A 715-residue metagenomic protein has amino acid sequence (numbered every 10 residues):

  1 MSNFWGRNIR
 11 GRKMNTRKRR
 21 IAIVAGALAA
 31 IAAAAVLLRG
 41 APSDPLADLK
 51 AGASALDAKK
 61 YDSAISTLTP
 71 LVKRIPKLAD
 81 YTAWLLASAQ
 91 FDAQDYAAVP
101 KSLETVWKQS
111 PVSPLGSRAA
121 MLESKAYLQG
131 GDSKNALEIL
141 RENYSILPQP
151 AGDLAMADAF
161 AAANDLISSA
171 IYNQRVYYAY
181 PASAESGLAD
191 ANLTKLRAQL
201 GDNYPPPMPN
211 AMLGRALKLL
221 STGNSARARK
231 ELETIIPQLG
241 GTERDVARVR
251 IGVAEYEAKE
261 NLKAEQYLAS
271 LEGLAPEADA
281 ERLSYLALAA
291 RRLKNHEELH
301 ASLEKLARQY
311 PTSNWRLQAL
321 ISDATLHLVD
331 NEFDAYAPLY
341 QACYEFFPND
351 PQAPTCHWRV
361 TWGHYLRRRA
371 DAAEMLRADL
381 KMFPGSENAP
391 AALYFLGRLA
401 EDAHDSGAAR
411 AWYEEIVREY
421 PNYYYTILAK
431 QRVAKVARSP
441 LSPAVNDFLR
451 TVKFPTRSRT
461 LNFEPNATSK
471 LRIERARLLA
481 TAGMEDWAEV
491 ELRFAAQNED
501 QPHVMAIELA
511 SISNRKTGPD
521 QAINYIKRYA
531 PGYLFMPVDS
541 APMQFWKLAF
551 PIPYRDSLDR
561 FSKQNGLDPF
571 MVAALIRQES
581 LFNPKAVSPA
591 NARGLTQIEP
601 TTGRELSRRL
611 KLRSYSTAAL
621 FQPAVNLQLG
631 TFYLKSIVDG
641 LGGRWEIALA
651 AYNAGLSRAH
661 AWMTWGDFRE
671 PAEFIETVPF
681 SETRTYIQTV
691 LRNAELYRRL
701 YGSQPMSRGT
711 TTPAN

Functional and structural regions predicted by a protein language model:
N3-A590, T596, G603-R609, Y615 (+4 more regions): Acidic, polar-rich low-complexity tracts and alpha-helical solenoid repeat scaffolds
Y615-V625: A short, structured beta-strand-centered segment in the mid-to-C-terminal lobe of catalytic cores from group-transfer
L629-Y633: An active-site-proximal "capping" alpha-helix that borders the catalytic cofactor pocket
I637-G640: Terminal ABC-like ATPase head and other globular end-domains that cap long coiled-coil arms in SMC/Rad50/SbcC-family
G643-R644: Short loop-to-helix capping motifs
T677, T685-N715: Gram-negative outer-membrane assembly/targeting C-terminal domains
